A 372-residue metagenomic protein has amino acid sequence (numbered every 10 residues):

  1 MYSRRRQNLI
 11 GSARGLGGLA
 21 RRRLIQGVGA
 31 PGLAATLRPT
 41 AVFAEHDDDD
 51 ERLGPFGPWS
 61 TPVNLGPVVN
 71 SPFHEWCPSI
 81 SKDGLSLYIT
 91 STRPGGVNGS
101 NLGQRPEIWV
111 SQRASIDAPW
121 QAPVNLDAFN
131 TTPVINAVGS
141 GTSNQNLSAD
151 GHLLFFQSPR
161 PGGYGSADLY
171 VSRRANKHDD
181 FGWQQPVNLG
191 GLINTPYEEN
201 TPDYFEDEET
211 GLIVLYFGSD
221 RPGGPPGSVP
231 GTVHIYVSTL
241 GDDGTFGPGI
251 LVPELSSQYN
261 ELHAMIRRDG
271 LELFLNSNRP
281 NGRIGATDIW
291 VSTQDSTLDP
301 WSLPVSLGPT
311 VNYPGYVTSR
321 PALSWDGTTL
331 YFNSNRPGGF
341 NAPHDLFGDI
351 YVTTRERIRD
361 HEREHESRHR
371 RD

Functional and structural regions predicted by a protein language model:
M1-A20, A30-L37: N-terminal secretory signal peptides
F43-R368: Short, conserved micro-motifs composed of acidic
D372: Function-determining sites in protein domains
